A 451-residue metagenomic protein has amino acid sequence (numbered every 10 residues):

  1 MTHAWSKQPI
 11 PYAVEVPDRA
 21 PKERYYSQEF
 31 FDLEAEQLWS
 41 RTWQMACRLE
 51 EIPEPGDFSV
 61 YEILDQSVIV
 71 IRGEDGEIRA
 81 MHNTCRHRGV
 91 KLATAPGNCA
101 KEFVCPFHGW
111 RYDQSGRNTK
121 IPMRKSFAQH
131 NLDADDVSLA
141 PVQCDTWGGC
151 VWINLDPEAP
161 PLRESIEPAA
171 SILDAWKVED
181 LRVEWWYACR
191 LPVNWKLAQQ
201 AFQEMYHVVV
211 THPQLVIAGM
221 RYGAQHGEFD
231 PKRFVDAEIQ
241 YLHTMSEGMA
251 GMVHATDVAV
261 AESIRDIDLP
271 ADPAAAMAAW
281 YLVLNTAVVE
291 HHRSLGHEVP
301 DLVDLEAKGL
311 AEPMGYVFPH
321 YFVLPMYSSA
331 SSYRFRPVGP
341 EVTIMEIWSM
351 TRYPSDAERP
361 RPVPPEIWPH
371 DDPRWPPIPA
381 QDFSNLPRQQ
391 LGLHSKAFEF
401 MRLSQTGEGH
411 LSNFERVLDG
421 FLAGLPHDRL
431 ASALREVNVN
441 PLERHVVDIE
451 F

Functional and structural regions predicted by a protein language model:
M1-I10, P373: General detector of N-terminal leader/presequence modules that precede the first folded domain
K7-K22, E179: Short, contiguous pre-domain boundary segments
A13, E23-L64: Glycine/alanine-rich phosphate-binding loops at beta-alpha junctions
W39-W43, V90, H207: Generic structural signal for secondary-structure transition and capping sites
R41-E51, M123-F127, M314-F318: Short Pro/Gly-enriched beta-strand edge/turn motifs at strand-loop
E51-P157, P161-A175: Rieske [2Fe-2S] iron-sulfur-binding domain
R72, E77, Q143-T146, C150-F451: C-terminal catalytic domain of Rieske-type non-heme iron oxygenases
